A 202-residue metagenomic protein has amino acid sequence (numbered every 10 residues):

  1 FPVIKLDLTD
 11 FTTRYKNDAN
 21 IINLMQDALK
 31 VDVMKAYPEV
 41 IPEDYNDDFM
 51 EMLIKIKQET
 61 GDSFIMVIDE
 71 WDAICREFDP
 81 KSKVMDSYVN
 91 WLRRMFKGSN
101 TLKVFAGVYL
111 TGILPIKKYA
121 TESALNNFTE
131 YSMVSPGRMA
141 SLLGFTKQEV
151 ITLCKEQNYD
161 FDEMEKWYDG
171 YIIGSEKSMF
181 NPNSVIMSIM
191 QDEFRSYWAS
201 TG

Functional and structural regions predicted by a protein language model:
F1-G202: Phosphate-binding site recognition
